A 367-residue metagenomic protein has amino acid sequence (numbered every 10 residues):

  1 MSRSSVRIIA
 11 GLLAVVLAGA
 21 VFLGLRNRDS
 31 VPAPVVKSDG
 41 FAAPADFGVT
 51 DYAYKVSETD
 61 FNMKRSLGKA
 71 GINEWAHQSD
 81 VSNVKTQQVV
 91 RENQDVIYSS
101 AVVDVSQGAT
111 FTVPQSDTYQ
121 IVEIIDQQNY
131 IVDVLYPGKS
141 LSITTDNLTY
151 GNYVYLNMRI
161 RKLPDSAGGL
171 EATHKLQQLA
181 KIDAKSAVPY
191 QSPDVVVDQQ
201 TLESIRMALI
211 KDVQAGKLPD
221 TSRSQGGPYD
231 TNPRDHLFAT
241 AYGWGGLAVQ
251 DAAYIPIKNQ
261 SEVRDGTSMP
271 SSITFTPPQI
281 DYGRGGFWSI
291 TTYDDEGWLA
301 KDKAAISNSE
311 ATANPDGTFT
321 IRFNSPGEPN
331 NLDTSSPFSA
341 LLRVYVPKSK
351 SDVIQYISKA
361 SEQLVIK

Functional and structural regions predicted by a protein language model:
M1-V6: Short, low-complexity patches enriched in S/T/P/G
R7-G11, G19-K367: A compositional/structural signature for long, glycine/proline-rich flexible linkers and loops on extracytoplasmic
